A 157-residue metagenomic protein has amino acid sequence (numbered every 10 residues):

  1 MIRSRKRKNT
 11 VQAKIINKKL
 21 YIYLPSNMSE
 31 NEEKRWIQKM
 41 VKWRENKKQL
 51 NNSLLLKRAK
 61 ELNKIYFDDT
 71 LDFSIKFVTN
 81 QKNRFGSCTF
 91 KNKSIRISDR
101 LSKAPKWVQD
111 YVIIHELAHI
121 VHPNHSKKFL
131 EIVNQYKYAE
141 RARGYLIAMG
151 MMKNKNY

Functional and structural regions predicted by a protein language model:
M1-Y111, I120-Y157: Active-site-proximal or metal-binding-adjacent scaffold patches in catalytic folds
E116: Walker B catalytic acidic pair
